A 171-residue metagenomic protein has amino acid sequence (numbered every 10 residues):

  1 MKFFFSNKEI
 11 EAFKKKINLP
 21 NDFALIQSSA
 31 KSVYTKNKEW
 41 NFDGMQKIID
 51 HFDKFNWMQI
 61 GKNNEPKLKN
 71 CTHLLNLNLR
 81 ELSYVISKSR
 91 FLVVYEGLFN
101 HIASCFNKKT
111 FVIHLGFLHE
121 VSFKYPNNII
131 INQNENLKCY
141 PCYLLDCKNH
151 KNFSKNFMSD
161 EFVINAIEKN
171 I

Functional and structural regions predicted by a protein language model:
M1-E39: Mid-sequence helix-capping/hinge segment at a functional interface
F4-N7, E65-P66, R80-L82, E135-Y140: A short acidic, often aromatic-flanked loop/helix-cap motif at beta-alpha or helix-coil junctions that lines enzyme
F5-E9, W40, G44, E81 (+1 more regions): Soluble or luminal CAZymes and related metallo-dependent hydrolases
A12, G44-K47, K88, F162-A166: Alpha-helical elements of Rossmann-like donor-binding domains used by nucleotide-donor carbohydrate transfer enzymes
Q27, L75, N132: Residue-level detector of conserved, well-ordered beta-strand and adjacent loop positions that form binding/recognition
V33-T35, K67-L68, H150-K151: A short acidic, helix-capping loop that chelates divalent metal ions and anchors anionic groups
N37-E120: Donor-binding and catalytic core of enzymes assembling or modifying cell-surface/extracellular glycoconjugates
S104-I171: Nucleotide-sugar donor-binding patch of glycosyltransferase catalytic domains
